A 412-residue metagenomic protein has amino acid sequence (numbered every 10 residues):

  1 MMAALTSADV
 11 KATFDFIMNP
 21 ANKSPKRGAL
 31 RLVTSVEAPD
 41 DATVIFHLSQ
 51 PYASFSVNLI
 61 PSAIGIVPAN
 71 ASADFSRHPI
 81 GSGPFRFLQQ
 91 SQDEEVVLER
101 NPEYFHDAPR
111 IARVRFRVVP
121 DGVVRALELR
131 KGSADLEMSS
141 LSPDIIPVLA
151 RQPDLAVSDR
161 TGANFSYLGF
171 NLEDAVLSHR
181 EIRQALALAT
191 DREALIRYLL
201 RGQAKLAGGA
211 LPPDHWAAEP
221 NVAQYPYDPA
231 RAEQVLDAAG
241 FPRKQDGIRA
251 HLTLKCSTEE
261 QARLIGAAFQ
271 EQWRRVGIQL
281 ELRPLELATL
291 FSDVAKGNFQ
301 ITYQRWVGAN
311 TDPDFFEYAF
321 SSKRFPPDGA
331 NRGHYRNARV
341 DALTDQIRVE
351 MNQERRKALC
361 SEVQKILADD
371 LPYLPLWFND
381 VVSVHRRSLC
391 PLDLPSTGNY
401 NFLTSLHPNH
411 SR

Functional and structural regions predicted by a protein language model:
M1-A3, N70-A73, N101-V148, Q270-E271 (+2 more regions): Ligand-site clamp/hinge motif
L5-T6, P25-V67: Surface-exposed binding/hinge segments that line and control ligand-binding clefts or catalytic entry sites
I17, S35-E37, L88-V97, R115-D174 (+2 more regions): Extracellular/periplasmic solute-recognition and catalytic clefts
N19, P51-Y52, V57-P109, R113 (+3 more regions): Gly/Pro-rich hinge or "lid" segments in bacterial periplasmic/extracellular proteins
R86, V97-P102, R151, S178-E271 (+4 more regions): Append "and occasionally in soluble cytosolic enzymes with long acidic Gly/Pro-rich linkers
Q92, A239-G308, Q353, V381: Ligand/substrate-recognition segments at binding pockets and active sites
Q234, V276-L290, Y318-R387, R412: Extracytoplasmic/peripheral linker and loop segments enriched in polar/acidic and small residues with frequent Thr/Pro
S383-R412: Long beta-strand-rich cores associated with HINT superfamily self-processing modules
